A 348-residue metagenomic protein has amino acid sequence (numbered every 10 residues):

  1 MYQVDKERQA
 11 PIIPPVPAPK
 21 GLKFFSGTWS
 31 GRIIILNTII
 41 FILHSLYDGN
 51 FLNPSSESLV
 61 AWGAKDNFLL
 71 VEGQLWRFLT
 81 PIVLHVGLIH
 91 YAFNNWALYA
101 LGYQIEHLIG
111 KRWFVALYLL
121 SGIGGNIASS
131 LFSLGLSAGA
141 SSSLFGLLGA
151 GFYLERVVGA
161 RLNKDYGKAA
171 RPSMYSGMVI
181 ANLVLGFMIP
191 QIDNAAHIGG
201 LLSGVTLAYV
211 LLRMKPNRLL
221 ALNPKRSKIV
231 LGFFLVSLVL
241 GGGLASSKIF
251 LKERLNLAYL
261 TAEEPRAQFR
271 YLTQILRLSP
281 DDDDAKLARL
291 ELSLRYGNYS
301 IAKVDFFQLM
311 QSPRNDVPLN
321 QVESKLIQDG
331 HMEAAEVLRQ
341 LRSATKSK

Functional and structural regions predicted by a protein language model:
Y2-A267, Y271: A detector for small-residue-rich transmembrane helices and their helix-helix packing motifs
Y259-A262, S293, L326-I327: Residue at a conserved register position within TPR or TPR-like alpha-solenoid repeats
Q274-I275, Q308-L309, R342: Canonical positions in the second alpha-helix
P280, P313-R314: Short coil turns that delineate tetratricopeptide repeat
A285, P318-L319: TPR alpha-solenoid repeat register
R289, Q321-E323: Structural register within alpha-helical repeat arrays
